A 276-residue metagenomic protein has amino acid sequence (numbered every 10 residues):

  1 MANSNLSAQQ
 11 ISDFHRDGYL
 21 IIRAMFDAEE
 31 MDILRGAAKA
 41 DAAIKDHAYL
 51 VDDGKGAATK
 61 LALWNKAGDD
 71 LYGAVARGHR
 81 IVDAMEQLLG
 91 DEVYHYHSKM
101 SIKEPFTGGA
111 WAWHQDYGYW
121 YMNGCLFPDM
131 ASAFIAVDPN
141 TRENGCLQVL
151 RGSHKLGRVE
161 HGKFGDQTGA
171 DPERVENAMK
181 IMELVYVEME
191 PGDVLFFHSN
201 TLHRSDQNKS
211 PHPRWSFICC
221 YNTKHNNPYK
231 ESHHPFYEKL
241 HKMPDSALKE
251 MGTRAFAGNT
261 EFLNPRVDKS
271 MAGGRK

Functional and structural regions predicted by a protein language model:
A2-D17, I22-W113, G118-N123, G162 (+3 more regions): Non-heme Fe(II)-dependent double-stranded beta-helix
E29, E104, T141, L156 (+1 more regions): Feature marks short, surface-exposed loop/turn motifs that line or immediately flank catalytic pockets and channel
I44-L50, V194, T201-K276: Non-heme Fe(II)/2-oxoglutarate
T59, Q115-G118, A170-I181, P213 (+1 more regions): Short, surface-exposed loop/helix-turn segments at secondary-structure junctions that function as lids/hinges flanking
D91-S98, G109-W111, D129-I135, G145 (+1 more regions): Generic beta-strand structural signal
N123-R142, E188-M189, C220-T223: Short, conserved beta-strand element in jelly-roll/cupin
G124-C125, N144, N208-P213: Short glycine/proline-enriched turns and hinge-like loops at secondary-structure junctions
N140-L202, D206: Double-stranded beta-helix
